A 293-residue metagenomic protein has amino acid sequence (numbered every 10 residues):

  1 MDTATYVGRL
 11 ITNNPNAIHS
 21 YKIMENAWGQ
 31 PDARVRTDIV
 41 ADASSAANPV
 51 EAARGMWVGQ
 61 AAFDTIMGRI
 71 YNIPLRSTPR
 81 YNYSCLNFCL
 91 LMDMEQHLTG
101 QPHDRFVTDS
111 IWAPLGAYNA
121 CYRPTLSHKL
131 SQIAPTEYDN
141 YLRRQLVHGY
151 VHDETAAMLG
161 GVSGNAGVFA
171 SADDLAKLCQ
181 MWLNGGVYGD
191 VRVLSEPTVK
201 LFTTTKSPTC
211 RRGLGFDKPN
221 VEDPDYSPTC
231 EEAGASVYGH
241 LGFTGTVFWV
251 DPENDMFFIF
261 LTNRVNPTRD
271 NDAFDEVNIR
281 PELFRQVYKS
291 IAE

Functional and structural regions predicted by a protein language model:
M1-S236: Short, surface-exposed loop or secondary-structure junction motifs that flank catalytic or metal-binding residues
G149, G242-G245: Glycine-centered small-residue hotspots that permit tight backbone geometry or close packing
V168, G239-H240, V250, E276: Short amphipathic alpha-helix initiation/capping segments at coil-to-helix junctions
L178, F258, D270: Active-site-proximal flexible loops/turns
N184, T198, S207-P208, V221-D225 (+1 more regions): Short, gly/Ser/Thr-rich active-site loops of penicillin-recognizing serine hydrolases
V237, T244-F257: Short, surface-exposed beta-strand/loop micro-motifs that present aromatic residues
